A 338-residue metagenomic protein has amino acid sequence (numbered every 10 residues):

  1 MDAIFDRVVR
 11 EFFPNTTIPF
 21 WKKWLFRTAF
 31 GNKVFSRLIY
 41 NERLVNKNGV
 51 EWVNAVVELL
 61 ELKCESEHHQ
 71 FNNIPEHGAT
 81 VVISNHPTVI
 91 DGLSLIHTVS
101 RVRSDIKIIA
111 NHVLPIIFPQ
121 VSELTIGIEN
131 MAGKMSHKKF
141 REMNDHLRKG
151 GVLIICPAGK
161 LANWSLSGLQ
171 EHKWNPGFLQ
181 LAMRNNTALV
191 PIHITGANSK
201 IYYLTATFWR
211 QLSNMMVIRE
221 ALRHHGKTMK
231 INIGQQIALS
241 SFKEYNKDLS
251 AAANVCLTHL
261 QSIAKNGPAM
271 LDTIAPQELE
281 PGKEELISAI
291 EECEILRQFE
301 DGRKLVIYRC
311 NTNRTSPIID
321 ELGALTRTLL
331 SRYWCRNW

Functional and structural regions predicted by a protein language model:
M1-T80, I90-S94, R101: Membrane-anchoring hydrophobic helices of lipid-metabolizing enzymes
D2-F5, H137-E285: Non-catalytic C-terminal accessory region of glycerolipid acyltransferases and related lyso-lipid remodeling enzymes
N32-R37, T80-K134: Catalytic core of membrane glycerolipid acyltransferases/transacylases, capturing the structured, soluble-facing
V57-K63, N85, E129-K134, S167-G168: Short, flexible loop segments at the rims of nucleotide/cofactor-binding pockets, characterized by
C64, I106-I108, L153, L189: Hydrophobic beta-strand scaffold residues
E76-N85, G151, I155: Pre-Walker A (Motif I) flank of P-loop NTPase domains
I274-N313: Conserved N-terminal entry element of GNAT/NAT acetyltransferase domains
F299-W338: A conserved beta-strand-loop-helix scaffold within acyl/acetyltransferase catalytic domains
